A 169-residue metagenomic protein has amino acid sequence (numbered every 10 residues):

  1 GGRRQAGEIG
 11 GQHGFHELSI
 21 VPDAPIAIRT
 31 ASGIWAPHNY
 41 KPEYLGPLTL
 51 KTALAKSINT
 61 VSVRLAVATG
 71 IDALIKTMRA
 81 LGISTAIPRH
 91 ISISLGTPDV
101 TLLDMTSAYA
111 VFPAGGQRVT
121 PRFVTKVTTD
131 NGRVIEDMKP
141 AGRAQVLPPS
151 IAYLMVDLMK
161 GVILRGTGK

Functional and structural regions predicted by a protein language model:
G1-G46, V119-R133: Short, glycine/proline-biased beta-turn/loop segments that scaffold the active-site neighborhood
G2, H13, E17, A24 (+8 more regions): Structural beta-strand/beta-sheet cores of well-ordered domains, especially the beta-sheet scaffolds that support
R4-G10, P22, A86, G96 (+3 more regions): Generic detector of bulky aromatic hydrophobic side chains
V21-I26, T30, H38-A114, L158-G161: Active-site-adjacent helix/loop patches that line small-molecule binding or acyl-intermediate pockets
T52, K56, D99-K169: A penicillin-recognizing enzyme superfamily signal
